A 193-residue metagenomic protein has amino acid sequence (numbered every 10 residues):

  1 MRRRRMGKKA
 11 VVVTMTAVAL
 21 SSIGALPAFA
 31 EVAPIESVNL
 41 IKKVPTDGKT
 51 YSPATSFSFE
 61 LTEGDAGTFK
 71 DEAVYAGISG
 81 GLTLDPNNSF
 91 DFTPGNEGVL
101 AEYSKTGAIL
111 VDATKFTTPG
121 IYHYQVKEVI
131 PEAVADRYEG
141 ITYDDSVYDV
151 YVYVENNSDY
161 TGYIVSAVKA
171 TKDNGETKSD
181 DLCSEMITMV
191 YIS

Functional and structural regions predicted by a protein language model:
R2-S193: Solvent-exposed loop/turn and edge beta-strand elements of beta-rich ligand-binding domains
